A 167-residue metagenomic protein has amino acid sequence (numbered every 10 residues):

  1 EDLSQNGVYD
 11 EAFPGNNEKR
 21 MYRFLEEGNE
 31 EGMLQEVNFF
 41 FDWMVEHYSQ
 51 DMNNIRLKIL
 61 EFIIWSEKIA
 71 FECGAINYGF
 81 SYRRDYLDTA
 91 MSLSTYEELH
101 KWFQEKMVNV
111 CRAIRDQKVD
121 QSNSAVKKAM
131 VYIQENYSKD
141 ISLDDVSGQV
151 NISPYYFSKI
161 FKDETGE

Functional and structural regions predicted by a protein language model:
E1-E167: Cytosolic nucleotide-utilizing catalytic cores of signal-transduction proteins
